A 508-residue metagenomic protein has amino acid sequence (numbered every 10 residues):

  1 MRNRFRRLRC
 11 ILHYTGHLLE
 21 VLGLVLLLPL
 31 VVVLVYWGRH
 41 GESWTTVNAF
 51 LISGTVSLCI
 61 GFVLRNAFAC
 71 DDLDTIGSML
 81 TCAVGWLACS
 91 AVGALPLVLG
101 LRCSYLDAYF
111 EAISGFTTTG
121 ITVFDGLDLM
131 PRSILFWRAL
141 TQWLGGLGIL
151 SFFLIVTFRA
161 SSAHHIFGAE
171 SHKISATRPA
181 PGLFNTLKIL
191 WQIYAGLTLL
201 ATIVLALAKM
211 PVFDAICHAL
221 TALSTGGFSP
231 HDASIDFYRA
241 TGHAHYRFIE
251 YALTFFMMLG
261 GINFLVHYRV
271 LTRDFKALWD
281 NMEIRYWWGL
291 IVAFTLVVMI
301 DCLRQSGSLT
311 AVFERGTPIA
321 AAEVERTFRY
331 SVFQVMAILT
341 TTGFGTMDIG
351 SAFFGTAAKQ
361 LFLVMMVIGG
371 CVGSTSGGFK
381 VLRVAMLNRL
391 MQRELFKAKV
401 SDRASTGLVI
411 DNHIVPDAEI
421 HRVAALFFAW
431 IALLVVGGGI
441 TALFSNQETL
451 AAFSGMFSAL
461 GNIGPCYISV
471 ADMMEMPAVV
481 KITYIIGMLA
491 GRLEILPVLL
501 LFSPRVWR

Functional and structural regions predicted by a protein language model:
M1-R508: Membrane-proximal intracellular helices of multi-pass ion channels
